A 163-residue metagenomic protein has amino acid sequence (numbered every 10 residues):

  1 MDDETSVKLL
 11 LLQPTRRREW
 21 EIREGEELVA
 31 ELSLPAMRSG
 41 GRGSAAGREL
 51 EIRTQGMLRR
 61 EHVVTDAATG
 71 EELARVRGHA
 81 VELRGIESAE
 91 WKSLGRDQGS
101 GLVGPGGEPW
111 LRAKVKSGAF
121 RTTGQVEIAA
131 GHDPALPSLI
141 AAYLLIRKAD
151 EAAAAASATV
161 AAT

Functional and structural regions predicted by a protein language model:
M1-T163: Intrinsically disordered, low-complexity proline/glycine-rich segments
